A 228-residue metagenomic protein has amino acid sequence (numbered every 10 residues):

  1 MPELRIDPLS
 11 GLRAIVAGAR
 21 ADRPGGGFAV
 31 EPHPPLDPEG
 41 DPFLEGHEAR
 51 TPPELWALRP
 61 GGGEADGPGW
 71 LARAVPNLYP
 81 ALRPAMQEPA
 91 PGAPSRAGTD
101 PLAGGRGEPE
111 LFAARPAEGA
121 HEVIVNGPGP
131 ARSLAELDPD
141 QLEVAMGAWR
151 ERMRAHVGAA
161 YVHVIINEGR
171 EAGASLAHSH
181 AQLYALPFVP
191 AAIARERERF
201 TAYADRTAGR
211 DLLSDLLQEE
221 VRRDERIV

Functional and structural regions predicted by a protein language model:
M1-H178, Y184-V228: Active-site microenvironments that recognize anionic phosphate/pyrophosphate groups
